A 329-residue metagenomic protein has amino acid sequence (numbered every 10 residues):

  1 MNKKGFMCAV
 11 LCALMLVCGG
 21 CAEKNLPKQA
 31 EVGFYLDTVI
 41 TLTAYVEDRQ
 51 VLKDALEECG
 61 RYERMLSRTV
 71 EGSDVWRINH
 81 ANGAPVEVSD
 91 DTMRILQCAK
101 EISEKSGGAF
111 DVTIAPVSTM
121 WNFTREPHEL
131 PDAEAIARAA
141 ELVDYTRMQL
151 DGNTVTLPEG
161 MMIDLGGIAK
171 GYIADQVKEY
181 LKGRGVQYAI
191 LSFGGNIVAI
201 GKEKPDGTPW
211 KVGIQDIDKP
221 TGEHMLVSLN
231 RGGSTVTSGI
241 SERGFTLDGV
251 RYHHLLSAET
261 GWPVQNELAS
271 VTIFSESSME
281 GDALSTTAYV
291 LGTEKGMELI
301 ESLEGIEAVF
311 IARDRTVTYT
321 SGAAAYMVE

Functional and structural regions predicted by a protein language model:
N2-E329: Mature catalytic core of soluble alpha/beta enzymes
